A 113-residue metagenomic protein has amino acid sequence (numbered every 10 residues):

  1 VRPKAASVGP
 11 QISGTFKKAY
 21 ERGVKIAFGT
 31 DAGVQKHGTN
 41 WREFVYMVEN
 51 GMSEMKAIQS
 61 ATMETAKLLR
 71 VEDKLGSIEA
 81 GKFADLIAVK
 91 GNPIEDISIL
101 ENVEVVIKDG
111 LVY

Functional and structural regions predicted by a protein language model:
V1-G9: Active-site gating loops and adjacent loop-to-helix segments of metal-dependent hydrolytic enzymes
V8-N92: His/Asp/Glu-enriched, well-ordered alpha-helical/loop segment that forms or immediately abuts the divalent-metal
E95: Small/polar (Gly/Ser/Thr/Ala-rich) solvent-exposed segments that form structured loops/beta-strands/short helices used
V106: Short aromatic-centered micro-motifs
